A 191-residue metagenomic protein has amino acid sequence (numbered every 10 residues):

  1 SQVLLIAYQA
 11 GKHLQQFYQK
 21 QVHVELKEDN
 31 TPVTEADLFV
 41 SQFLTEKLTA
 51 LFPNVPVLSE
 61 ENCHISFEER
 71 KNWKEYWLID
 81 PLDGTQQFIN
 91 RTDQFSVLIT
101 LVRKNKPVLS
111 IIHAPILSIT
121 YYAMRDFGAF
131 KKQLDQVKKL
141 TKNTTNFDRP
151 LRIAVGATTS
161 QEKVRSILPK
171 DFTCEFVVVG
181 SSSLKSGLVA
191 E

Functional and structural regions predicted by a protein language model:
S1-L82: N-terminal subdomain of lithium-sensitive/metallo-dependent phosphomonoesterases centered on the IMPase/IPPase/PAP
L14, D37, L48, T85 (+4 more regions): Residue-level signal for inorganic ion chemistry
T31, A50-L51, T85, K106 (+2 more regions): Residue-level signal for well-ordered, solvent-exposed loop/turn and beta-edge residues enriched in charged/polar side
R70-F130: DPxDG-like acidic metal-binding loop motif
A123-M124, Q136-N146: Short amphipathic beta-strand/extended segments with alternating polar/hydrophobic composition
A129-K132, V155: Short hydrophobic/aromatic-rich beta-strand segments that constitute the beta-sheet cores of beta-sandwich/beta-barrel
K142-E191: An extended, acidic
